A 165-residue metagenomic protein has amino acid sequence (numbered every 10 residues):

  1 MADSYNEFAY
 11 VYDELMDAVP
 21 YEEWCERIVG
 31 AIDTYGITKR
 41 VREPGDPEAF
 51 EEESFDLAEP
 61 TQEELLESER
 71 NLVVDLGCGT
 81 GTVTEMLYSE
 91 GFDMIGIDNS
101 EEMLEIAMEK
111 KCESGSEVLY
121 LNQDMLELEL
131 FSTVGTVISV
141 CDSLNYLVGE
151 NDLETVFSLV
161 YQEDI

Functional and structural regions predicted by a protein language model:
M1-S68: Conserved class I S-adenosyl-L-methionine
V74, G81-E127: Class I SAM-dependent methyltransferase SAM/SAH-binding core
E129-V137: A short acidic, Gly/Pro-enriched loop at the edge of an enzyme's catalytic core that lines a small-molecule cofactor
V140-D142: Residues lining the SAM
N145-L147: A short His-aromatic
E154-I165: A short glycine-rich, Lys/Arg-flanked "PGG" loop and its adjoining helix->strand segment in the class I
